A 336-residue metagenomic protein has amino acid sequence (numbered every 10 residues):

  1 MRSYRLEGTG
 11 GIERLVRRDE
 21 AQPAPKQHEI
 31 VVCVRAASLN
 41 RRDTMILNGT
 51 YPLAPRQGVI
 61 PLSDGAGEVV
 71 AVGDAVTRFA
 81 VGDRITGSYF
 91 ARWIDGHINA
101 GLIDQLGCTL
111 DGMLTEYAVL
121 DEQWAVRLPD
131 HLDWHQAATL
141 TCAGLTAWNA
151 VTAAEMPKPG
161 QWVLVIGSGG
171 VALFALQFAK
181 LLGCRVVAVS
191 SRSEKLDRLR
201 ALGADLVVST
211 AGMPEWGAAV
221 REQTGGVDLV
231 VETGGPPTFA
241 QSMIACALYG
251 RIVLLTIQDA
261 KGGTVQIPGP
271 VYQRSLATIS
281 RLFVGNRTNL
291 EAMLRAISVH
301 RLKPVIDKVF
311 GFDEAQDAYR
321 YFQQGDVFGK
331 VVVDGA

Functional and structural regions predicted by a protein language model:
R2, C33, A66-E68, G170 (+2 more regions): Residues located in well-ordered beta-strands
A21-A37, T50-I94, T109-G112, P129-L132: Glycine-rich beta-strand-centered segment in the early N-terminal region that forms part of a ligand/cofactor-binding
R84, D130-M213: Mid-domain Rossmann-like dinucleotide-binding core that forms the NAD(H)/NADP(H) cofactor-binding site
T86, D228-V231: N-terminal Rossmann-like NAD(P) cofactor-binding module of classical short-chain dehydrogenase/reductase
L102-I103, L182, L199-R200, G234-V305 (+1 more regions): Glycine-rich phosphate-binding loop and adjacent beta-alpha segment of Rossmann(oid) nucleotide-cofactor-binding
M213-T224: Short amphipathic alpha-helix with an adjacent loop that forms part of the alpha/beta core around
T224, R301-V305, D317-A336: C-terminal capping/lid region of NAD(P)-dependent oxidoreductase domains
